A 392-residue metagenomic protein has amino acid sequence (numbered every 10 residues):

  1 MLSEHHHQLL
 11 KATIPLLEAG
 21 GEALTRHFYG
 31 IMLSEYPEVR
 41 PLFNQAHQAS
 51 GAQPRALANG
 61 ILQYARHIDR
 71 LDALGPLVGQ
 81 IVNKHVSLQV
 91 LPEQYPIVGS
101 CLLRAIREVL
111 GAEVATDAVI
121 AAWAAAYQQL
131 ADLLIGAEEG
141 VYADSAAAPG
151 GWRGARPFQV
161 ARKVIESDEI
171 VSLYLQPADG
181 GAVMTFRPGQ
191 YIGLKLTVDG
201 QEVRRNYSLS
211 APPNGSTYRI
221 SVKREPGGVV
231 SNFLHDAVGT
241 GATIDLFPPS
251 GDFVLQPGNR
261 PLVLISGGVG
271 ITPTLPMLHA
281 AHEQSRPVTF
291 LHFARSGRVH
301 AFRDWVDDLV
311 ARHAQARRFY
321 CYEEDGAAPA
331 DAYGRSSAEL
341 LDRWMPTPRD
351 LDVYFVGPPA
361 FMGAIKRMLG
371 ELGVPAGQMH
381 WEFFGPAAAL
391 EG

Functional and structural regions predicted by a protein language model:
M1-G154: Globin-like tetrapyrrole-binding proteins
L17, V288-G392: Reductase modules of NAD(P)H-dependent flavoproteins
A148-T243, A294-S296, D307, C321-D325: Ferredoxin-reductase
G189, G270, P358: Short, conserved phosphate/pyrophosphate- and ester-handling motifs at nucleotide-, phospho-/glycolipid
F247-R260: A short, basic/flexible loop-to-alpha-helix module at the beginning of a structural domain
P261-T272: Short, glycine-rich nucleotide/cofactor-binding loops
I271-H282: Histidine-anchored nucleotide/phosphate-binding helix
